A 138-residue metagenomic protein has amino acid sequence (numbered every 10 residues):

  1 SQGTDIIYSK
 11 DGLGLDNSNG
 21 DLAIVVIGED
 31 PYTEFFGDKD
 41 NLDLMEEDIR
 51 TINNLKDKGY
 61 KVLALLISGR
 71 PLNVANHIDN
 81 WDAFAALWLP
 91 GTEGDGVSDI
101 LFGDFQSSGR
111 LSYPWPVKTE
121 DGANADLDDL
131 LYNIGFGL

Functional and structural regions predicted by a protein language model:
S1-L138: C-terminal non-catalytic regions of proteins with extracellular/luminal or membrane-system context
